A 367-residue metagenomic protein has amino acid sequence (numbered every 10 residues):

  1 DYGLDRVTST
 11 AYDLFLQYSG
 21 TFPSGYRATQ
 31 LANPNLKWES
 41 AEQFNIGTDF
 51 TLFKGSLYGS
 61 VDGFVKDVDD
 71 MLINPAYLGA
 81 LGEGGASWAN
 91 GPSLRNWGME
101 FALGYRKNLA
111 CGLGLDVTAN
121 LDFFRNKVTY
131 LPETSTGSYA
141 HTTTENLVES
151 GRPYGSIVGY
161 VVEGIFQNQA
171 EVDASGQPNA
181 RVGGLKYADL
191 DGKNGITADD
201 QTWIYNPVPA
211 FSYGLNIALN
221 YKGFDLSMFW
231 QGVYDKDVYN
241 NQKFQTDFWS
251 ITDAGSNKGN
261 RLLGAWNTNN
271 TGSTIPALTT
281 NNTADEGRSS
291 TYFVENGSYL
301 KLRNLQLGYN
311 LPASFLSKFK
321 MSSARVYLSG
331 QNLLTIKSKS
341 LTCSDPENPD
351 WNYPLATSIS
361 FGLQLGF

Functional and structural regions predicted by a protein language model:
D1-R152, D285, S289-F367: Extracellular/periplasmic, surface-exposed regions of secreted and cell-surface proteins
G3, A89-P92, R106-P207, V238 (+3 more regions): Conserved small-residue
G3-L16, S135-Y139, Q169-A170, A218 (+2 more regions): Membrane-proximal, glycine/serine-rich, low-complexity loop/turn segments characteristic of large bacterial
T21-F53, Y58, V148-F229, T274-N304 (+1 more regions): Outer-membrane beta-barrel transmembrane strand signature
Y213, S227, K236-V238, S317-F319 (+1 more regions): C-terminal region/CTD detector
V233-R325: Extracytoplasmic gating/loop element in the C-terminal half of outer-membrane beta-barrel translocons and assembly
